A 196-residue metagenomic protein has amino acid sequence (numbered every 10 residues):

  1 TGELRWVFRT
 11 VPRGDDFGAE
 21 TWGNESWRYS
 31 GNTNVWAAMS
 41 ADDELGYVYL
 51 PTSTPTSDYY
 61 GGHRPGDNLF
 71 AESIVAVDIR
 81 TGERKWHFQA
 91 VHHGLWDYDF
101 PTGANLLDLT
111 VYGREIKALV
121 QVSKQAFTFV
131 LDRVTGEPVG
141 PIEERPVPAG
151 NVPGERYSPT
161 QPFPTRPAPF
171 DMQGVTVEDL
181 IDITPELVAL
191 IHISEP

Functional and structural regions predicted by a protein language model:
T1, H93-Q173: Repeat-solenoid scaffold signature
T1-E3, D67-E83, T128-G136: Beta-propeller blade signature
L4-E20, K85-Q89, V139-P148: Beta-propeller fold detector
R9, S53, K124: Short loop/turn segments immediately following the C-termini of beta-strands
W22-A41, D99-L107, P162-P164: Signature of short aromatic-glycine-proline-rich micro-motifs recurring in repeat-based ectodomains
E44-G46, I116-K117: Short coil/turn segments that connect the beta-strands within blades of beta-propeller domains
L50-L69: Short, conserved, GDST-rich strand-edge loop motifs in beta-rich repeat architectures
V188-P196: Residue-level detector of conserved catalytic or cofactor/ligand-binding positions in enzyme active sites
